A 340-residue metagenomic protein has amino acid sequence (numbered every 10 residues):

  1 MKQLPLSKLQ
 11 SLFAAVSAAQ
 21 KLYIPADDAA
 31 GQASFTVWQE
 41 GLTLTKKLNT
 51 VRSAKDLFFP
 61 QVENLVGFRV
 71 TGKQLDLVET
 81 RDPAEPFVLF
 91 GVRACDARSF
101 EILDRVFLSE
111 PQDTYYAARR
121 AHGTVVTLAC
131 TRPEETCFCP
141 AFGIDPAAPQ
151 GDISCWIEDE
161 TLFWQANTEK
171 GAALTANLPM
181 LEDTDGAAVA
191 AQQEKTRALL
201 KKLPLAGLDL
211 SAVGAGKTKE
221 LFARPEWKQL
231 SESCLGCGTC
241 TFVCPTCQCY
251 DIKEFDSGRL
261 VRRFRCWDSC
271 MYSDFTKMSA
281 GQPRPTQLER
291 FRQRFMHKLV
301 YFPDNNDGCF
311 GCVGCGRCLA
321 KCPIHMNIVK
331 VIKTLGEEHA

Functional and structural regions predicted by a protein language model:
M1-K217: Iron-sulfur-associated redox domains of electron-transfer enzymes in respiratory and anaerobic energy metabolism
K8-L12, C240, C266, N327: General structural feature for long, well-ordered alpha-helical segments within catalytic domains of soluble enzymes
R93, G238, F242, A320: Short alpha-helical basic/polar micro-motif
F100, P245-C249, P323: Active-site-flanking alpha-helical
L210-E232, Y250-A340: Ferredoxin-type iron-sulfur electron-transfer modules in oxidoreductases and energy-metabolism complexes
S231-D251: Basic (Lys/Arg-enriched) interaction patch that binds polyanionic ligands
